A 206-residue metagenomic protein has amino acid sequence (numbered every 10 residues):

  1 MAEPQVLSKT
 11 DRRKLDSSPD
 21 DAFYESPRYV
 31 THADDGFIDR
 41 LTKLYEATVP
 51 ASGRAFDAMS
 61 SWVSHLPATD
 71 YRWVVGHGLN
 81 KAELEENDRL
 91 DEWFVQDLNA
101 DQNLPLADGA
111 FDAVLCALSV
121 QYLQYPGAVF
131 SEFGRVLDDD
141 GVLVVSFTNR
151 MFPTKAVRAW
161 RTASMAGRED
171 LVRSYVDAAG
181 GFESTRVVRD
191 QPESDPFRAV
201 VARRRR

Functional and structural regions predicted by a protein language model:
A2-P50: Class I SAM-dependent methyltransferase Rossmann-like catalytic core, especially the SAM/SAH-binding loop
K43, A47-L104: Class I SAM-dependent methyltransferase SAM/SAH-binding core
D101-V114: A short acidic, Gly/Pro-enriched loop at the edge of an enzyme's catalytic core that lines a small-molecule cofactor
D112-G127: A short SAM/SAH-binding and catalytic strip from SAM-dependent methyltransferases
G127-V142: A short glycine-rich, Lys/Arg-flanked "PGG" loop and its adjoining helix->strand segment in the class I
V142-S174: Conserved class I S-adenosyl-L-methionine
G180-G181, R189-R206: Core SAM-dependent methyltransferase catalytic element
